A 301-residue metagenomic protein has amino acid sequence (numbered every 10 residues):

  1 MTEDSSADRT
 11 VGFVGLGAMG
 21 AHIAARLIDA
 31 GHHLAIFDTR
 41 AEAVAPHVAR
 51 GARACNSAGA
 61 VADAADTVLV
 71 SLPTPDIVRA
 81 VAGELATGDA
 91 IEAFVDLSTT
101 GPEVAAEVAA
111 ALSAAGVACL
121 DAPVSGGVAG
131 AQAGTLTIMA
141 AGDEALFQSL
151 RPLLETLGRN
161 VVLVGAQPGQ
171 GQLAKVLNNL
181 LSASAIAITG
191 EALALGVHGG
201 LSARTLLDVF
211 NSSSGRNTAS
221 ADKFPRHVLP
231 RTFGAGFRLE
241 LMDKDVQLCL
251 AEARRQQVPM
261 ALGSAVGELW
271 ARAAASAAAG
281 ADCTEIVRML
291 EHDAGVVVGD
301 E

Functional and structural regions predicted by a protein language model:
M1-D63, T67-V70: NAD(P)+-binding Rossmann beta1-loop-alpha1 motif at the extreme N-terminus of oxidoreductases
I23-A24, V108, L153, L195: Hydrophobic residues within alpha-helices that form the first helical element adjacent to the glycine-rich loop
A58-A118: Rossmann-fold NAD(P) dinucleotide-binding segment
T99-L180: Rossmann-fold dinucleotide-binding core
A133, I138-A140, V162, P168-G199 (+2 more regions): Active-site-proximal catalytic alpha-helix in oxidoreductases
Q172, L181, N217-A279, C283 (+1 more regions): Interdomain hinge/lid region at the active-site interface of Rossmann-like NAD(P)-dependent oxidoreductases
R204-S212, S264-E268: Beta-strand segments within the central parallel beta-sheet cores of soluble alpha/beta enzyme folds
